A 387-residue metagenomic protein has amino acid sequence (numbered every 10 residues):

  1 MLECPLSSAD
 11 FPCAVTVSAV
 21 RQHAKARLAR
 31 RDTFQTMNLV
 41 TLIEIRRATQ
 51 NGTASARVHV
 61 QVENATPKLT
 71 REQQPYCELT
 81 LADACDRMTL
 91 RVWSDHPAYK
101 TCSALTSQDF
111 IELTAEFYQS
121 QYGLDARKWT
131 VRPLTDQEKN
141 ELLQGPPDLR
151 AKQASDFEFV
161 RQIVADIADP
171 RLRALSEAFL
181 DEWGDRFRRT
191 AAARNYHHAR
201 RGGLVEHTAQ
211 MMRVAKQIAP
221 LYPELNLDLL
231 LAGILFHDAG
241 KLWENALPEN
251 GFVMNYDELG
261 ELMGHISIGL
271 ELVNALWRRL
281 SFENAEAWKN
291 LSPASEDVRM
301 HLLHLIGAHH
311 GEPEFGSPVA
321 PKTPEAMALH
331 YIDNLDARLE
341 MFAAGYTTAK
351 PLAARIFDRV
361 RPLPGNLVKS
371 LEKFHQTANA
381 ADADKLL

Functional and structural regions predicted by a protein language model:
P12-A14, A19: Residue-level detector of structural "landmarks"
F34-H59: OB-fold nucleic-acid-binding modules
A54-Q73: Structural detector for short beta-strands of small beta-barrel domains
T70-S94: OB-fold (S1/OB) nucleic-acid-binding surfaces
H96-T114: Short nucleic-acid-contacting surface segments enriched for D/E, G, S/T with interspersed K/R
E116-P146: OB-fold/S1-family single-stranded nucleic acid-binding modules
K139-G260: Acidic/His-rich, divalent-metal-binding segments that scaffold phosphate/diphosphate chemistry
Y196, E206, Q217-P351: Divalent metal-dependent catalytic cores for phosphoryl transfer on phosphate-bearing substrates
